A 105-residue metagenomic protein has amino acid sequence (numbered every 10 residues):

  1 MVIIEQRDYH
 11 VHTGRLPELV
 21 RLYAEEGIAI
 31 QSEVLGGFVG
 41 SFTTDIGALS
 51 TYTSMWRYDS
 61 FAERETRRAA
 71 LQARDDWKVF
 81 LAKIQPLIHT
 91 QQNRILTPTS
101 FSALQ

Functional and structural regions predicted by a protein language model:
V2, V34-T53, D59, D76-Q105: Glycine-rich beta-strand-turn "strand-cap" elements at beta-sheet edges
I3-H12: N-terminal beta-strand motif that seeds the catalytic metal site of vicinal oxygen chelate
R7, L19, Q31, S54 (+2 more regions): Hydrophobic pocket/interface hotspot
R15-G40: Short amphipathic alpha-helical segments
P17-L19, S60-Q72: Short amphipathic alpha-helices within nucleic acid-binding modules
Y23, R68, L81: Short, flexible helix/strand-to-coil boundary loops that buttress conserved ligand/catalytic motifs in alpha/beta
